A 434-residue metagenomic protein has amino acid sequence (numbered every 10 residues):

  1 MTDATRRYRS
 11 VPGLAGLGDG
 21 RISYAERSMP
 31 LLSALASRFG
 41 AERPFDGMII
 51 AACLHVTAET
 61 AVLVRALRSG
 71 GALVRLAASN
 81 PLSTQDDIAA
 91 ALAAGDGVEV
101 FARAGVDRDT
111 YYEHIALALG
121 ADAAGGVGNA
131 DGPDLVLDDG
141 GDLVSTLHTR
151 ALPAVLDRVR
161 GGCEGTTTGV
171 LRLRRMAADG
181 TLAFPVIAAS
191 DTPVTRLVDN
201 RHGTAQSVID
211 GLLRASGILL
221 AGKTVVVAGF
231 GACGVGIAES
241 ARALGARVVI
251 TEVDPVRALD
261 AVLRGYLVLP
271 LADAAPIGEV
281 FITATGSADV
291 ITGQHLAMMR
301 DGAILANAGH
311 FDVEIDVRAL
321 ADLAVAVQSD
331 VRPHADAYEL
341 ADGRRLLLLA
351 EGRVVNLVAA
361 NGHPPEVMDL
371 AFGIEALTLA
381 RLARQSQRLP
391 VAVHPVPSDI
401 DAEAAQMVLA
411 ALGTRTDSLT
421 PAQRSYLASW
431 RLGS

Functional and structural regions predicted by a protein language model:
T2-F45, A78-T84, A89-K223: Glycine/serine-rich phosphate-binding loop and adjoining beta1-alpha1 elements at the start of nucleotide-handling
A4, G16-L31, G47-I49, T57 (+4 more regions): Adenosine-phosphate binding glycine-rich loop
C53-T60, N80-T84, G141-L143, A232: Gly/Ser/Thr-rich loops at beta-strand to alpha-helix junctions that form or flank small-molecule/cofactor-binding
L54-R65, G70-G71, D199, G203-A288: Glycine-rich phosphate/diphosphate-binding loop of Rossmann-like nucleotide-binding domains
G71-L73, V98, V155, F184 (+3 more regions): A short helix->loop->beta-strand "cap" motif at the edges of active sites that frequently abuts
A72-T84, V249-E252: Short internal beta-strands
A78, L135-G140, L152-T168, L296-E339 (+2 more regions): ADP-ribose/adenylate-binding Rossmann-like module
